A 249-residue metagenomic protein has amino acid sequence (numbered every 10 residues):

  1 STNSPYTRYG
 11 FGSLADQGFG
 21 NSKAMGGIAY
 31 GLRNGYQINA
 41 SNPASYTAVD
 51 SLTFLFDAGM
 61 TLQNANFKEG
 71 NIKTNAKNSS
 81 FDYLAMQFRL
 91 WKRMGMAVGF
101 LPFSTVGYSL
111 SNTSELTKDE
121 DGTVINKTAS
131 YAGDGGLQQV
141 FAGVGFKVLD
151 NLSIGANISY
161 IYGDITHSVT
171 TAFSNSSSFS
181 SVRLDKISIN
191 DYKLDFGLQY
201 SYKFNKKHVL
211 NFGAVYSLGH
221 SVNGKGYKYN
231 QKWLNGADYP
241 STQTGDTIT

Functional and structural regions predicted by a protein language model:
S1-A24, E69, R89-T249: Outer-membrane beta-barrel porins/channels
S4-A29, T47-N64: Transmembrane beta-strand segments of Gram-negative outer membrane beta-barrel proteins
G31-R33, Q139-V140: Short hydrophobic "helix-edge" motifs at membrane interfaces and signal-peptide entry regions
L32-S111: Outer-membrane beta-barrel translocator/receptor signature
